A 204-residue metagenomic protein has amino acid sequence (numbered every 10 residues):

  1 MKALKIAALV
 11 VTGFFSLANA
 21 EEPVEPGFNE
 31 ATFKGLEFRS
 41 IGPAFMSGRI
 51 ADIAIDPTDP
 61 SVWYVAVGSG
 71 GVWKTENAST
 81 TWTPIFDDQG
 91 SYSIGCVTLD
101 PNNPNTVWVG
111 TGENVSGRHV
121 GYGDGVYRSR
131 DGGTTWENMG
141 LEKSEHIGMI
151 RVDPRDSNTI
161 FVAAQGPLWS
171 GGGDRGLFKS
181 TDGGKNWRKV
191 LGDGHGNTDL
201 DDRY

Functional and structural regions predicted by a protein language model:
M1-K2: N-terminal secretory signal peptides that target proteins for export/translocation
K5-S16: Bacterial N-terminal signal peptides
E21-Y204: Beta-propeller blade termini and top-face loops
